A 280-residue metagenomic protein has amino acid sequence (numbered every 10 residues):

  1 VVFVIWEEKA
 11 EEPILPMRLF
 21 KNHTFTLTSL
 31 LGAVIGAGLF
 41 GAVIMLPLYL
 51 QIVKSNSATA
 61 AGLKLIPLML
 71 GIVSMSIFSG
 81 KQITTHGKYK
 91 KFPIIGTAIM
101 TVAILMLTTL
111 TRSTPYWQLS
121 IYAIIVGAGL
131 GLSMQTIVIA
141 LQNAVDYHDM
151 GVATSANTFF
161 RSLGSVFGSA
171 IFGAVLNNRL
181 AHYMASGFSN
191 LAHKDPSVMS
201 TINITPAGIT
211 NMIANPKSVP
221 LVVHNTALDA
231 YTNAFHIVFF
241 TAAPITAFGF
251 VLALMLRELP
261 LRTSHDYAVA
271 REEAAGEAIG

Functional and structural regions predicted by a protein language model:
V1-A10, V175-R179: Structural signal for alpha-helical transmembrane segments and their membrane-water exit/capping regions in multi-pass
V4-V152, A242, P260-T263, E277: Transmembrane core module of solute transporters
L31, A156-F160: Hydrophobic alpha-helical segments of secondary membrane carriers
G62, I66, A98, N157 (+3 more regions): Sparse recognition of residues in long alpha-helices and their boundaries
A140, R161-R257, T263, V269-G280: Hydrophobic transmembrane architecture of multi-pass small-molecule transporters
